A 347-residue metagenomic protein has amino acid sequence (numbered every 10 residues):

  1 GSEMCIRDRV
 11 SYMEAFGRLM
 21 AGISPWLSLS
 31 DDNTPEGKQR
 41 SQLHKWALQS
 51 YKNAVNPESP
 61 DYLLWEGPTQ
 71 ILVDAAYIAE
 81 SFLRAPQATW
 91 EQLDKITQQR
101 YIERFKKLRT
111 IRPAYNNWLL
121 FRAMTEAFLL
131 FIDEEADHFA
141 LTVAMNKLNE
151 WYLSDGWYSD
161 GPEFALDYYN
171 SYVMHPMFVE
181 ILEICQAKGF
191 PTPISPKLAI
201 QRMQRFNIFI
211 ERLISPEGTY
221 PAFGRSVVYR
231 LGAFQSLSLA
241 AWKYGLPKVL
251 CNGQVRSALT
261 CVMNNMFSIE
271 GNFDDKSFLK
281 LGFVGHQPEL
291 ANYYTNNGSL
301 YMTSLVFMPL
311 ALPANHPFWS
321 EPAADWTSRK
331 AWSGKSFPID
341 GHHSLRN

Functional and structural regions predicted by a protein language model:
M4-C5: Short, small-residue-biased leader/transition segments that mark boundaries at the very start of proteins
Y12, I23-P25, R40-I200, R212-Q235: Aromatic-lined, polymer-binding surfaces characteristic of secreted/periplasmic polysaccharide-degrading enzymes
A15-R18: Karyopherin-beta/Importin-beta family HEAT-repeat alpha-solenoid scaffold
L27-L29: Metallocofactor- and cofactor-centric catalytic cores in central/energy metabolism, strongly enriched
P35-E36: Long, charge-dense tracts
F164-K280, P288-N315: Long, repeat-rich segments with strong aromatic
K280-Q287, A323-D325: Small/polar glycine-rich anion-binding or flexible loop at a beta-alpha turn
M308-N347: Extended hydrophobic packing segments that form well-structured cores
